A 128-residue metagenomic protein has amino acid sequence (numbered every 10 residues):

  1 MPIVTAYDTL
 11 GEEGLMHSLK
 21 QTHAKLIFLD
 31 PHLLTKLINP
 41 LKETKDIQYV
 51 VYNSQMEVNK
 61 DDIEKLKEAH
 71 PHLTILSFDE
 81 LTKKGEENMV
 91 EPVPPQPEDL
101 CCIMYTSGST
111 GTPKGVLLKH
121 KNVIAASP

Functional and structural regions predicted by a protein language model:
P2-E80: Structural core segment of the AMP-binding/adenylate-forming
A6, L10, P94, K114-K121: Alpha-helix capping and helix-loop boundary segments enriched in small/acidic/polar residues
G11-G14, G85, G108-G111, G115: Residue-identity detector for glycine
T35, K83, I124-A125: Active-site micro-motifs of SAM-dependent methyltransferase domains
L73-L76, K83-Y105, T112: Conserved pre-ATP/AMP-binding loop-to-beta segment of ANL
C101-A125: Conserved AMP-binding A3 loop
